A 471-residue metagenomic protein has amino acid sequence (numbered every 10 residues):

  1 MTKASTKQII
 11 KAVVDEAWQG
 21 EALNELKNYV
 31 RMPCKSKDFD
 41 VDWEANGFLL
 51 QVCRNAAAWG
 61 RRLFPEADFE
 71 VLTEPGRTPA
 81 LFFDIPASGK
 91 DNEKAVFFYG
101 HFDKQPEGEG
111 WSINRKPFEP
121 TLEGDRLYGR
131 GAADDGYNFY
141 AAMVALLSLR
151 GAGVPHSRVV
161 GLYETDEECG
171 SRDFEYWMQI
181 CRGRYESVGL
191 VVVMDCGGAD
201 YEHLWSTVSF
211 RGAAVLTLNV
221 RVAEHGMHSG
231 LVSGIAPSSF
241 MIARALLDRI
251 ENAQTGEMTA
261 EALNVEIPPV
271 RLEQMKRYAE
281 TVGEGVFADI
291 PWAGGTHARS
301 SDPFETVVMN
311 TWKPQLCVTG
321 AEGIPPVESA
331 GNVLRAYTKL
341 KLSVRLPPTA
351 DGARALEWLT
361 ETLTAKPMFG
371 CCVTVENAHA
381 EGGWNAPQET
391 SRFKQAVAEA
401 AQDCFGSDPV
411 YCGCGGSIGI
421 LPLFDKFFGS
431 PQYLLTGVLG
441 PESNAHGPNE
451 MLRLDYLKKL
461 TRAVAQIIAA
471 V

Functional and structural regions predicted by a protein language model:
T2-G110, Y337, K341: N-terminal helical capping/dimerization or prosegment-like subdomains of hydrolases acting on amide or phosphate bonds
C53, D91, D200-Y201, T259-Y337 (+3 more regions): An extended, acidic, His-containing surface patch that forms the Zn2+-binding/catalytic region of metallohydrolases
N92-Y163, E186, K459: Active-site metal-coordination/substrate-binding segment of hydrolases, especially metallo-dependent peptidases
S112-I113, G153-V154, T207-A213, N310 (+2 more regions): Short glycine/proline-enriched loop/turn "hinge" motifs that connect secondary-structure elements and lie
N138-A152, S171-Q179, P237-R249: Active-site-proximal alpha-helical scaffold in enzymes
H156-S238: Histidine/acidic-residue-rich, glycine-tolerant segments that coordinate divalent metal ions
A223-A288: Polar, glycine-rich mid-to-C-terminal structural blocks that act as macromolecule-binding/assembly scaffolds
